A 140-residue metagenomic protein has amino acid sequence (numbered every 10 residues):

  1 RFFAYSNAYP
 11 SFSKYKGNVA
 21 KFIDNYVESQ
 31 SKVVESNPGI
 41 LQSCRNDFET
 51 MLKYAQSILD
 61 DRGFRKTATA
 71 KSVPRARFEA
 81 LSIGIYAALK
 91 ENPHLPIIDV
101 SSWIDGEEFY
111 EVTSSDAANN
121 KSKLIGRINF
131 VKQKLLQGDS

Functional and structural regions predicted by a protein language model:
R1-S140: Flexible coil/loop and intrinsically disordered segments
